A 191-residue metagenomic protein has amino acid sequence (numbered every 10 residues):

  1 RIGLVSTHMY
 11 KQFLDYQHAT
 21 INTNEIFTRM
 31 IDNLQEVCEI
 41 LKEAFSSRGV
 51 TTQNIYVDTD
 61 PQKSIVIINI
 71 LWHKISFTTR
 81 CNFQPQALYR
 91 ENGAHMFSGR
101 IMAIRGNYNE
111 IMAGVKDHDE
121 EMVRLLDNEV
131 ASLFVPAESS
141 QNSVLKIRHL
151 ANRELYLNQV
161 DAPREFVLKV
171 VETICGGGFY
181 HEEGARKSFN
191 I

Functional and structural regions predicted by a protein language model:
I2-V57: Contiguous, amphipathic alpha-helical segments that mediate oligomerization or scaffolding in large protein assemblies
Q12, Q17, Q35, Q53 (+4 more regions): Residue-identity detector for glutamine
G49-K74: Short, structured protein-protein interaction patches enriched in aromatics and acidic/basic residues, typified by
V66, I70-I191: Intrinsic disorder/low-complexity polar-acidic segments
